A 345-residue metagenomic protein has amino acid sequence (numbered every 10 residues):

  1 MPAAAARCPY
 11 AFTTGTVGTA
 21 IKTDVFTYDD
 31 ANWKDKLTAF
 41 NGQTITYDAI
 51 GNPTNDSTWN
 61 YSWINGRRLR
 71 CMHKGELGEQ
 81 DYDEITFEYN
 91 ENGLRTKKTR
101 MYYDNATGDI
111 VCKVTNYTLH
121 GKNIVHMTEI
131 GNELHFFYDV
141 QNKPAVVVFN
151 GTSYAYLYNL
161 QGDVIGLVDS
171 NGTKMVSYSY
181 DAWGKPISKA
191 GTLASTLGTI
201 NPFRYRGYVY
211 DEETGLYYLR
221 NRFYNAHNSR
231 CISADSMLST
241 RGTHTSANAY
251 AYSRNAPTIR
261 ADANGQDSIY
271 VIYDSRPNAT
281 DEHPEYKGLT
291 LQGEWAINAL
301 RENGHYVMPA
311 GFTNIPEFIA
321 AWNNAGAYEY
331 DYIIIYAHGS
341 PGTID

Functional and structural regions predicted by a protein language model:
M1, P9-G18, L37-Q43, T54-W59 (+7 more regions): Beta-turn initiation residues at beta-strand->coil junctions
M1-R7, I21-K36, Q43-N52, W59-R68 (+7 more regions): Aromatic-rich beta-strand edge motifs centered on tyrosine
F26-D30, F149-R220, T258-R260: A motif-centric feature for acidic-aromatic and gly/ser/thr-rich catalytic loops and repeats
Y156-L157, G166, R204, A251 (+3 more regions): Structural recognition of the beta-strand scaffold that forms the well-ordered cores of secreted hydrolase catalytic
L167, K185-K189, R222-I232, S236 (+1 more regions): Short, low-complexity export/processing leader segments characterized by acidic and small residues
T240-H244: Short linker/helix segments within small regulatory modules
D267-Y328, I335: A domain-level signal for caspase-like cysteine endopeptidase catalytic cores and their zymogen-processing architecture
G339-D345: A short, glycine/acidic-enriched catalytic loop
